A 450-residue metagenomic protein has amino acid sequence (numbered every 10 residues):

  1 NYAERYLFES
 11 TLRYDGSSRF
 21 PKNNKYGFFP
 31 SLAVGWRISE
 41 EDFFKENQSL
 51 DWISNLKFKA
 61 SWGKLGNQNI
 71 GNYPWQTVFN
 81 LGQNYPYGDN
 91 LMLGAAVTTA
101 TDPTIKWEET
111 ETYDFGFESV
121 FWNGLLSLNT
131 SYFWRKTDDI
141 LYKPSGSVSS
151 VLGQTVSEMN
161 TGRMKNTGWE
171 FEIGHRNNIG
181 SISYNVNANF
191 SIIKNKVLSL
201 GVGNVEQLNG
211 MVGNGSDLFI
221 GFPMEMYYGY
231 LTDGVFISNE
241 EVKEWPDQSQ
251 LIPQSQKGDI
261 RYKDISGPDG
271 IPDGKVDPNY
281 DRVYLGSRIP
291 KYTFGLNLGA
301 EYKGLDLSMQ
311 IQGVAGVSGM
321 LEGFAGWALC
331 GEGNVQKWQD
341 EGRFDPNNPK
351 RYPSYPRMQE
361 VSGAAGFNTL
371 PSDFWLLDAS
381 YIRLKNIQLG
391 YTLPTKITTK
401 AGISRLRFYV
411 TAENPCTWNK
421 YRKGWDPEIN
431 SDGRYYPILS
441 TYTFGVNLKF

Functional and structural regions predicted by a protein language model:
N1-I220, F367, P371-F450: Extracellular/periplasmic, surface-exposed regions of secreted and cell-surface proteins
S17, V314-R407: Extracytoplasmic gating/loop element in the C-terminal half of outer-membrane beta-barrel translocons and assembly
N69, Y228, N239-E240, S308-Q310 (+2 more regions): Short helix/loop capping segments that flank catalytic or ligand/cofactor-binding pockets
M159, N178-S287, N348: Conserved small-residue
N187, Y280, P290-G304, K385-G390: Conserved SET/PR-domain catalytic core that frames the SAM/AdoMet-binding pocket
I220-F222, K303, L329: Phosphate-sensing "switch" segment of ASCE/P-loop ATPases
L285-L321: Glycine-rich, aromatic-lined ligand/substrate-binding cores of catalytic and carbohydrate-binding domains
